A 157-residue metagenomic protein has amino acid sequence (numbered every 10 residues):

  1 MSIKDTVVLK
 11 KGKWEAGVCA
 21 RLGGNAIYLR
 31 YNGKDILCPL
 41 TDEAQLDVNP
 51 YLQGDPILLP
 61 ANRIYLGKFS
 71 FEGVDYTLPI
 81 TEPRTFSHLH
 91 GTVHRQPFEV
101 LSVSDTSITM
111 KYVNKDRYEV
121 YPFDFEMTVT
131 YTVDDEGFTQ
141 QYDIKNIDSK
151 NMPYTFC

Functional and structural regions predicted by a protein language model:
M1-D143, I147-C157: Surface-exposed acidic/polar loop and edge beta-strand patches at domain peripheries
